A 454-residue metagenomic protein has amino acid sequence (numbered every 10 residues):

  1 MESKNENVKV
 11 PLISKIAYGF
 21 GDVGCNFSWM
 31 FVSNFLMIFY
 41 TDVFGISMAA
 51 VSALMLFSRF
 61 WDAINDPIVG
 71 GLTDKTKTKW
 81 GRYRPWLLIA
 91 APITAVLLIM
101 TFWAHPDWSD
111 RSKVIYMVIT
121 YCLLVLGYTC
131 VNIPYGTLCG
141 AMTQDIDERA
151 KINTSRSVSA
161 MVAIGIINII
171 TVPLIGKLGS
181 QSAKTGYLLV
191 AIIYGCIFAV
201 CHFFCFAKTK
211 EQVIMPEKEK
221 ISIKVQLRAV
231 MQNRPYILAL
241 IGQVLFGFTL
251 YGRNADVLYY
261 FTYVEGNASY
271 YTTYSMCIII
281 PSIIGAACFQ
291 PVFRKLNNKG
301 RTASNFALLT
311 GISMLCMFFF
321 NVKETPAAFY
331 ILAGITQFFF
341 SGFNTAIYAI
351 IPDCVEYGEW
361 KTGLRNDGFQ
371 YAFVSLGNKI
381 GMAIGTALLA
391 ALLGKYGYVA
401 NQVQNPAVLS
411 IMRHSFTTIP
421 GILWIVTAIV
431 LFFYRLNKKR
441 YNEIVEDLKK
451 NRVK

Functional and structural regions predicted by a protein language model:
E2-K454: Membrane-embedded alpha-helical bundles of multi-pass transporters/translocases, especially carrier/permease families
